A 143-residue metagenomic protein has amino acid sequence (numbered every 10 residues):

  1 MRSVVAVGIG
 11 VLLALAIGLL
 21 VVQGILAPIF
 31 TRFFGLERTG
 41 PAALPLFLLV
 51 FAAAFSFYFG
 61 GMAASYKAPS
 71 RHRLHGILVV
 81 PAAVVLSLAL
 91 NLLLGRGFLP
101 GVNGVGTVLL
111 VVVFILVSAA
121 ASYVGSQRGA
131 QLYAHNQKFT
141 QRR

Functional and structural regions predicted by a protein language model:
M1-R143: Juxtamembrane/disordered regions of integral membrane proteins
